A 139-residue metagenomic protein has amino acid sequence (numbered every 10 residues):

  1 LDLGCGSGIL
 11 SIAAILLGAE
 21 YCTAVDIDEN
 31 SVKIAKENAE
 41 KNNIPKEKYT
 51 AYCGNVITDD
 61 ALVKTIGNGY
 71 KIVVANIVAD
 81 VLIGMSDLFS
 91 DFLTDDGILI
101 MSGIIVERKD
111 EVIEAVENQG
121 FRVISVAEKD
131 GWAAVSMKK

Functional and structural regions predicted by a protein language model:
L1-N55: Conserved SAM/SAH cofactor-binding pocket of Class I
N30-I34, V81, R108: Conserved short alpha-helix immediately C-terminal to the canonical SAM/SAH-binding motif I of Rossmann-like
A61-I72: A short acidic, Gly/Pro-enriched loop at the edge of an enzyme's catalytic core that lines a small-molecule cofactor
K71-I83: A short SAM/SAH-binding and catalytic strip from SAM-dependent methyltransferases
I77, M101-V106: Short strand-turn motif at the edge of the Rossmann-like AdoMet-binding core
I83-I98: A short glycine-rich, Lys/Arg-flanked "PGG" loop and its adjoining helix->strand segment in the class I
E107-Q119: Short alpha-helix
R122-I124, E128-K139: Core SAM-dependent methyltransferase catalytic element
